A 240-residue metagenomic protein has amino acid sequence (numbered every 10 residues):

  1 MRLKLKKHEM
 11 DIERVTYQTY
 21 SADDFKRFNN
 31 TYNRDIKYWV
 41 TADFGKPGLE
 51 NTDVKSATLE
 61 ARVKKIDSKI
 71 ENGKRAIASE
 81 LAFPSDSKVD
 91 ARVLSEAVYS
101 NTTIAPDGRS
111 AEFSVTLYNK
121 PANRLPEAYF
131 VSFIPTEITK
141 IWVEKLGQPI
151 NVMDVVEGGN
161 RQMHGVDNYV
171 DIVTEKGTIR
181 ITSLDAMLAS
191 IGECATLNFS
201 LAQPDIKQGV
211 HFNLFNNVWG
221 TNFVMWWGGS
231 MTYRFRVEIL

Functional and structural regions predicted by a protein language model:
M1-L117, G229-M231: Catalytic and substrate-binding regions of extracellular carbohydrate-active enzymes, especially polysaccharide lyases
K4, S87-D90, P121, E127 (+4 more regions): Catalytic cores of glycan-processing enzymes that make or break glycosidic bonds
K4-K6, R62-K64, E71, E80-P84 (+7 more regions): A structural detector for beta-sheet-dominated domains
I70-E71, A82-D86, R109, L117-A122 (+5 more regions): Short, glycine-/Ser/Thr-/acidic-enriched flexible segments
D107-N151, L240: Acidic (Asp/Glu-rich), glycine- and aromatic
V152-V156: Outer-membrane beta-barrel translocator/channel fold
V173-L240: Beta-strand-rich recognition/accessory modules
